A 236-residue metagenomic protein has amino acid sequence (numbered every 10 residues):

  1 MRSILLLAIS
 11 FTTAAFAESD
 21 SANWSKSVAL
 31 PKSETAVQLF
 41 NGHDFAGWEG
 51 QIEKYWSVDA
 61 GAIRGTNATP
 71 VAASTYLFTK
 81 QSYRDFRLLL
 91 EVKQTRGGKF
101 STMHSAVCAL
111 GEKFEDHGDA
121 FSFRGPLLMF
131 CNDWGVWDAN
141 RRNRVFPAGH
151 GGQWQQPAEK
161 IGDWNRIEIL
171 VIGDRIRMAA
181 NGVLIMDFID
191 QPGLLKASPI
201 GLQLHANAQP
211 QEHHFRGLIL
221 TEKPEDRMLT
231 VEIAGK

Functional and structural regions predicted by a protein language model:
I4-A14: Bacterial N-terminal signal peptides
A17-K236: Carbohydrate-interacting regions of secretory-pathway proteins
